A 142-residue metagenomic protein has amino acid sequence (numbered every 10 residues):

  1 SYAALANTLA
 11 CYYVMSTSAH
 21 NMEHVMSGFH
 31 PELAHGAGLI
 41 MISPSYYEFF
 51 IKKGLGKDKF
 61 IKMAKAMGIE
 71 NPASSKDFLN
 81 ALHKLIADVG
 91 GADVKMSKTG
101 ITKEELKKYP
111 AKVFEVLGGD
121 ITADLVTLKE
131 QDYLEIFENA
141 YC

Functional and structural regions predicted by a protein language model:
S1-A81: Active-site segments that bind and position negatively charged phosphate/pyrophosphate groups
A64-C142: C-terminal charged capping/lid subdomain of soluble metabolic enzymes
